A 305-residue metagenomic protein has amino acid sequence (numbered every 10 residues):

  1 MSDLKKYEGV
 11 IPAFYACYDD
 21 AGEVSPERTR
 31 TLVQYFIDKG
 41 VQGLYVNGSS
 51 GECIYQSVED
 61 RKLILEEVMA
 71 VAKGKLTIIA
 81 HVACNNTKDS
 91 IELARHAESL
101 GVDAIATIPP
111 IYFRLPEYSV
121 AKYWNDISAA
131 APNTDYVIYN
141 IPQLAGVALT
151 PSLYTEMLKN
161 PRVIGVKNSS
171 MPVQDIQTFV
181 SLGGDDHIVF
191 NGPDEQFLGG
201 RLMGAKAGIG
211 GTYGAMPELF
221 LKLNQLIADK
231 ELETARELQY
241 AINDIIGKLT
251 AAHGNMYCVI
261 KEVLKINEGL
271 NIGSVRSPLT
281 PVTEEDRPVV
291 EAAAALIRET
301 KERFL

Functional and structural regions predicted by a protein language model:
D3-P12, C17-A148, L264, T280: Active-site beta->alpha loop and helix N-cap motifs at the rims of alpha/beta catalytic domains
K6-C17, K39, A205, T212-L305: C-terminal alpha-helical cap/extension of soluble enzyme domains
P12, S25, V46, G51-I54 (+7 more regions): Short, flexible micro-motifs
S25-R28, L32, D60, I64 (+11 more regions): General structural feature for long, well-ordered alpha-helical segments within catalytic domains of soluble enzymes
D38, A70-G74, S99, A129 (+6 more regions): Secondary-structure boundary motif
L76-T77, D135-Y136, G165, H187 (+1 more regions): Secondary-structure boundary/capping signal
E98-L100, I188-V189, A293-I297: A short, hydrophobic/aromatic-rich structural module that often spans a beta strand with its adjoining loop
A129-A130, P142-N243, H253: Catalytic alpha/beta core domains of metabolic enzymes, predominantly
